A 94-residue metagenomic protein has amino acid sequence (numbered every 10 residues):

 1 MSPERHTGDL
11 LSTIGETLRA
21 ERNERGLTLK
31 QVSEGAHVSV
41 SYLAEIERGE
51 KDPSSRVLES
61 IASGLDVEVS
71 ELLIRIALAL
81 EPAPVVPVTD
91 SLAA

Functional and structural regions predicted by a protein language model:
S2-E24: A short, Lys/Arg-rich alpha-helix, primarily the initiator
L18, L29, V40, S55-L58: Helix-turn-helix DNA-binding elements, focusing on the entry/boundary residues of the two helices that contact DNA
R22, S33, A62: The alpha-helix within a helix-turn-helix
T28-A44: Short alpha-helical DNA-recognition segment
V57-A62, L72: Hydrophobic micro-packing sites on short alpha-helices
I74-A94: Short, charged recognition helix plus adjacent turn of helix-turn-helix-like nucleic-acid-binding domains
